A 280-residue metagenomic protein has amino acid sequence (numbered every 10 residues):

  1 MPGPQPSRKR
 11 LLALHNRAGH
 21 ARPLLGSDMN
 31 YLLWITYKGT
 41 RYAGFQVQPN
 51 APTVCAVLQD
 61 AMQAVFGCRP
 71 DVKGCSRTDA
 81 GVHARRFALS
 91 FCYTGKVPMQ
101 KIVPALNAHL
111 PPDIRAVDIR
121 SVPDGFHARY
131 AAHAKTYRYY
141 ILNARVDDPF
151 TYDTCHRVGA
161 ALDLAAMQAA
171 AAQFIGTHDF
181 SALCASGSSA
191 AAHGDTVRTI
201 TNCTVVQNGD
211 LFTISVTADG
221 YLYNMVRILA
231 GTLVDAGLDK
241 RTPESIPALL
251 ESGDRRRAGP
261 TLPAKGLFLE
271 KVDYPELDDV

Functional and structural regions predicted by a protein language model:
P2-Q5, K9-A13, A21-L24: Short, low-complexity intrinsically disordered segments enriched in A/P/G/S/L with frequent Arg, especially at protein
H15-N16, D28: Intrinsic-disorder-associated, low-complexity terminal segments enriched in Asp/Asn/His/Tyr and depleted of Lys/Arg
L24-V280: Structured-RNA-binding interfaces characteristic of tRNA pseudouridine synthases
